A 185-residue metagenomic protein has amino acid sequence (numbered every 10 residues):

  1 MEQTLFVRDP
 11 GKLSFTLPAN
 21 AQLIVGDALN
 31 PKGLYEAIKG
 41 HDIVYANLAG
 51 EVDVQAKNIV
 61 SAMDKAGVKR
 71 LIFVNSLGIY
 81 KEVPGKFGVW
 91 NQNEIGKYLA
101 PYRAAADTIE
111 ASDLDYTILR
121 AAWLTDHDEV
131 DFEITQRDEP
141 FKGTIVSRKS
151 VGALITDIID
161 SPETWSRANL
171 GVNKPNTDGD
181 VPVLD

Functional and structural regions predicted by a protein language model:
M1-T16, P31-Y35, A66, R70 (+1 more regions): Oxidoreductase cofactor-interface core, primarily capturing Rossmann-like NAD(P)-dependent enzymes
V7, A28, G50: Conserved residues at beta->alpha junctions
P18-D42: Conserved Rossmann-fold cofactor-binding substructure of NAD(P)-dependent oxidoreductases
L23, A56-K57, F132: Bulky hydrophobic/aromatic packing residues
G26, L48, T144: Glycine- and other small-residue-rich loops at beta-strand/loop junctions that grip anionic moieties
D27, V52-D53, Y98: A conditional alpha-helix N-cap/helix-loop micro-motif detector
I43-V74, Y102-A104: NAD(P)-cofactor binding segment of oxidoreductase domains
